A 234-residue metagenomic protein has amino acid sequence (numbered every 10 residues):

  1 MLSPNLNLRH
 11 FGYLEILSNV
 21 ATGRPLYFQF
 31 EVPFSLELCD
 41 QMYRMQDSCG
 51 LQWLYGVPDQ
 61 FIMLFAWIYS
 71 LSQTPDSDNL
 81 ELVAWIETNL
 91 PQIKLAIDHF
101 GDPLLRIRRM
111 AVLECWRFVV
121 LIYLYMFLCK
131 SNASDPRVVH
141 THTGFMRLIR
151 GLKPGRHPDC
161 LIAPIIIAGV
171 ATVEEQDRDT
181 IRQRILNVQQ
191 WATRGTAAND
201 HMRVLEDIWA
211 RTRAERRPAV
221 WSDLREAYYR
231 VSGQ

Functional and structural regions predicted by a protein language model:
L2-L8, Y13-L14, S18-R156, V170-R182: Cytosolic regulatory protein-protein interaction regions
P158-I162, A171-Q234: C-terminal region signature
